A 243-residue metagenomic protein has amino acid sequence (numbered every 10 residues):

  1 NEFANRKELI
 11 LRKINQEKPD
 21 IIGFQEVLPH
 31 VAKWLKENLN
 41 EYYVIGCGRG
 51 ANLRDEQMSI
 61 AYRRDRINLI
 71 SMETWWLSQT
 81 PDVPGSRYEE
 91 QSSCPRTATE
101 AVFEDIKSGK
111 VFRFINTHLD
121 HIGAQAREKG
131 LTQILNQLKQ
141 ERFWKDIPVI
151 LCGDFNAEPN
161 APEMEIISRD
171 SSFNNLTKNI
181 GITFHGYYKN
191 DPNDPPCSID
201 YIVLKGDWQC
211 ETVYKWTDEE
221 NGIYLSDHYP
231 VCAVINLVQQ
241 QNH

Functional and structural regions predicted by a protein language model:
N1, L77-E90, T117-R127: Surface-exposed cleft-lining segments at the edges of enzyme active sites
N1-N38, R49-E56, K110, T132 (+2 more regions): N-terminal, active-site-proximal structural segment of metallo-dependent hydrolase catalytic domains
I21-V111, Y214-W216: Structured beta-strand-rich core segments of catalytic domains in phosphoester-bond hydrolases
Q25, T117, C152-D154: Active-site flanking residues adjacent to catalytic metal/cofactor-binding acidic residues
P29, L119-H121, N156-A157: Short, glycine/acidic-enriched loop or turn micro-motifs at the edges of active sites
N40, D55-Q57, P95-T99, K110 (+4 more regions): Residues that flank catalytic or metal-binding motifs in active/ligand-binding sites
R66, Q125, K129, N136-I150 (+1 more regions): Metal-dependent phosphoester-hydrolase catalytic domains
I106-E128, T132: Metal-dependent phosphoester/phosphodiester hydrolase catalytic core
